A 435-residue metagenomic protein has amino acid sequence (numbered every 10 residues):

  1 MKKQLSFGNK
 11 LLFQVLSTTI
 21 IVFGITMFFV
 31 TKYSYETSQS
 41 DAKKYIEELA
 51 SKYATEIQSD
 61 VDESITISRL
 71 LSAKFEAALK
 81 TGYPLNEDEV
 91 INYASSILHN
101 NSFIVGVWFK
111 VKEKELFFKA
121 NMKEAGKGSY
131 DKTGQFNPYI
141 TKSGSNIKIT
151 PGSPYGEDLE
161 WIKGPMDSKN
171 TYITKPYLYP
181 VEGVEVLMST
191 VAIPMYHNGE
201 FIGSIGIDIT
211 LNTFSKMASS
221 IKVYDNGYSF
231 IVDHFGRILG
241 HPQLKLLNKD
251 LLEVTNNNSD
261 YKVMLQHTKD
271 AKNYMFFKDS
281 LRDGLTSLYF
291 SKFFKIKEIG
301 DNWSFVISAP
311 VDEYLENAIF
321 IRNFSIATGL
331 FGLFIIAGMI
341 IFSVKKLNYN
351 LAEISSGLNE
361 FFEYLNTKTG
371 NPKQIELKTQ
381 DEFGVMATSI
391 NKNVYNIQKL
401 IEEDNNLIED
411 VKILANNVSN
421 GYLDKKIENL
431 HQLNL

Functional and structural regions predicted by a protein language model:
M1-S6: Non-catalytic regulatory/interaction regions at protein termini and inter-domain linkers
G8-D88, Y93-H99, F103-I104, T171: Juxtamembrane extracytoplasmic/periplasmic/luminal helical "stalk" adjacent to the first N-terminal
F13-L16, I20, G24, F29 (+1 more regions): Cytoplasm-proximal transmembrane signaling helix
S40, K44, E316-A327, K345-L435: Polar/charged heptad-repeat coiled-coil helices used as signal-transmission/dimerization stalks
E87-N101, S204, D208-K249, I319-F320: Solvent-exposed, extracytoplasmic
H99-T171, P176-G183, I238-N258: Extracellular/periplasmic ligand-sensing ectodomains of membrane signal-transduction proteins
V184-K222, L239-G240, L288-K292, D301-N317: Conserved beta-strands of PAS-like sensory domains
Y196-H197, F235, T255-N323: Extracellular/periplasmic juxtamembrane segments that couple receptor/chemosensory ectodomains to their
